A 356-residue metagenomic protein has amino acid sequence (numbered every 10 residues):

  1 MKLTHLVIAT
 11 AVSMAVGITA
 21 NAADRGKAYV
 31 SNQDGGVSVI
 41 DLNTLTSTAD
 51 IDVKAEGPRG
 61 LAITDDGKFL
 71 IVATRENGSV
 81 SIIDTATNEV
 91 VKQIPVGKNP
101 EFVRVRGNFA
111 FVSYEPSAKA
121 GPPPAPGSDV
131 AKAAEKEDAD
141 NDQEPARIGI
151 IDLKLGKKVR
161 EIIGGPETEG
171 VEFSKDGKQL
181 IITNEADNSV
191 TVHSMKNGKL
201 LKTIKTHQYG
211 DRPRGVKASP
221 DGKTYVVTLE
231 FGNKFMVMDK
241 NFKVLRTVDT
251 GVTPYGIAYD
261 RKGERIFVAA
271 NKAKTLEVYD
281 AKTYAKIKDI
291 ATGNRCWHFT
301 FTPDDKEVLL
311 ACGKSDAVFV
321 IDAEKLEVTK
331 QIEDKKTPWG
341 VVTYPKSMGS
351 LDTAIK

Functional and structural regions predicted by a protein language model:
M1-N21: Gram-negative bacterial Sec-dependent N-terminal signal peptides
I18-K356: Predominantly soluble domains enriched in secretory-pathway, periplasmic, or organellar proteins
